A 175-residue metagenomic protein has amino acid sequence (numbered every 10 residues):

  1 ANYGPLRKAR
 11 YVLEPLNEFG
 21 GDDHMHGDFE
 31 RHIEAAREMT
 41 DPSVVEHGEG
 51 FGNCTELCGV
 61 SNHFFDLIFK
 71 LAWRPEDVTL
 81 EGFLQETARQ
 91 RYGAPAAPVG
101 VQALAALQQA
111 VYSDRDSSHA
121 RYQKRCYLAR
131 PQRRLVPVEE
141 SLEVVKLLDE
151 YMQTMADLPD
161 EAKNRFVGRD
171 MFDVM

Functional and structural regions predicted by a protein language model:
A1-S113, Q132: Catalytic-core regions of glycoside hydrolase
T55, V60, D77-M175: C-terminal non-catalytic alpha-helical accessory regions
